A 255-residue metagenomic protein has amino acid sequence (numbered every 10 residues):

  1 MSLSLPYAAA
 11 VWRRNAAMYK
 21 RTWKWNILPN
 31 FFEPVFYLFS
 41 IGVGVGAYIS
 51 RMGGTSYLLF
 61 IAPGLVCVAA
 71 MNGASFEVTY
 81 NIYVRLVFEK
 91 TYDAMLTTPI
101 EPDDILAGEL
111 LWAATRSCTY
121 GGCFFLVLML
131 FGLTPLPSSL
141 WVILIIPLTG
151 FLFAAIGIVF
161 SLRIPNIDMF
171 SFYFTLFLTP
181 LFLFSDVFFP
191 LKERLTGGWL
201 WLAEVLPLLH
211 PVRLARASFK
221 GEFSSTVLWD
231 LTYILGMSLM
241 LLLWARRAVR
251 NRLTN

Functional and structural regions predicted by a protein language model:
M1-L140, L144-N255: Hydrophobic transmembrane alpha-helices and immediately adjacent juxtamembrane helices of multi-pass inner-membrane
